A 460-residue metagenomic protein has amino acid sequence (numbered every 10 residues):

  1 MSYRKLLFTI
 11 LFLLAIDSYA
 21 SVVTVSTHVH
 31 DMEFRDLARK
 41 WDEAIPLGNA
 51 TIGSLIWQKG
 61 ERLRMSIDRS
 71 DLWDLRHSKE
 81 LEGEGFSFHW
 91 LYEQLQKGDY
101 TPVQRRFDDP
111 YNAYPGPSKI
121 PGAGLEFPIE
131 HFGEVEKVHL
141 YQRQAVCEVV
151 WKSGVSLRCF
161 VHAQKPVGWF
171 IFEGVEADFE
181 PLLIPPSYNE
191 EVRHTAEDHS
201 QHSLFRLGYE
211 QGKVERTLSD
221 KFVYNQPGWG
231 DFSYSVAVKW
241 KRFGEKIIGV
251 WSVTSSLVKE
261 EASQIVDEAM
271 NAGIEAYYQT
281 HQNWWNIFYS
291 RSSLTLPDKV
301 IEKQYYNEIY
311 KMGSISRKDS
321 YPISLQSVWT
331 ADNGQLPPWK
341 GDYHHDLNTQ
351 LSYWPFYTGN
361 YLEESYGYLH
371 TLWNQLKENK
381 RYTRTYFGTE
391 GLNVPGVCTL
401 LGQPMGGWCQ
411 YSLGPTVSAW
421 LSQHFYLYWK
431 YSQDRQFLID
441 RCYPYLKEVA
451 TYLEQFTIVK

Functional and structural regions predicted by a protein language model:
M1-S2: N-terminal secretory signal peptides that target proteins for export/translocation
K5-L14: Sec-dependent N-terminal signal peptides
I16-Y19: C-terminal segment of classical bacterial N-terminal signal peptides
S21-E43, L47-D342, Y361-L362, W373-R381: Acidic/polar, glycine-enriched structural segments that form the non-catalytic walls/loops of the carbohydrate-binding
R106, S316-L347, N360-Q423, W429 (+3 more regions): Helix-terminus loop motifs that line ligand-binding clefts
